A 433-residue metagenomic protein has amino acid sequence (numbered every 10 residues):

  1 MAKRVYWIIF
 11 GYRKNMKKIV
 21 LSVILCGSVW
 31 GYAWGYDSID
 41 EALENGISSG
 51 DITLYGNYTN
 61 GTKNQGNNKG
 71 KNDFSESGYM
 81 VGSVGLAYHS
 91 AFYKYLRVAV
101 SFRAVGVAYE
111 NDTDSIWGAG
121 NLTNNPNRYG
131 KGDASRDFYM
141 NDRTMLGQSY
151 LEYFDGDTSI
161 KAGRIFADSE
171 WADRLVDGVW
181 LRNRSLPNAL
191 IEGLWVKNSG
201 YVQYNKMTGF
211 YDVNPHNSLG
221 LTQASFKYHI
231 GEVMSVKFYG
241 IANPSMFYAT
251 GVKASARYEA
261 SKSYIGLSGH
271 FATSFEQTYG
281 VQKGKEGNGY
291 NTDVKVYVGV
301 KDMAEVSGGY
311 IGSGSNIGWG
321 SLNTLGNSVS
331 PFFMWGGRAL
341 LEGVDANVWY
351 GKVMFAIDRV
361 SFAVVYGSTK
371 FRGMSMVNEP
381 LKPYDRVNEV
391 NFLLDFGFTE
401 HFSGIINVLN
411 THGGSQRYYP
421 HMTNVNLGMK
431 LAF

Functional and structural regions predicted by a protein language model:
A2-R4, R13-I19: Positively charged n-region of N-terminal signal peptides that target proteins for export
Y6, F10-Y12, Y32: Aromatic (phenylalanine/tyrosine) cluster motif
I19-G27: Sec-dependent N-terminal signal peptides
G27-I160, R182-N183, E259-S261, M354-V365 (+2 more regions): Beta-barrel outer-membrane channel/assembly domains of diderm bacteria
T62-S75, G240-P244, A249-F433: Outer-membrane beta-barrel pore domains
R103-A104, I165, I311: Active-site-proximal beta-strand/loop segments in catalytic clefts of secreted hydrolases
I116-Y150, F154-P244, L322-V344, V348: Surface-exposed coil loops of outer-membrane beta-barrel proteins
